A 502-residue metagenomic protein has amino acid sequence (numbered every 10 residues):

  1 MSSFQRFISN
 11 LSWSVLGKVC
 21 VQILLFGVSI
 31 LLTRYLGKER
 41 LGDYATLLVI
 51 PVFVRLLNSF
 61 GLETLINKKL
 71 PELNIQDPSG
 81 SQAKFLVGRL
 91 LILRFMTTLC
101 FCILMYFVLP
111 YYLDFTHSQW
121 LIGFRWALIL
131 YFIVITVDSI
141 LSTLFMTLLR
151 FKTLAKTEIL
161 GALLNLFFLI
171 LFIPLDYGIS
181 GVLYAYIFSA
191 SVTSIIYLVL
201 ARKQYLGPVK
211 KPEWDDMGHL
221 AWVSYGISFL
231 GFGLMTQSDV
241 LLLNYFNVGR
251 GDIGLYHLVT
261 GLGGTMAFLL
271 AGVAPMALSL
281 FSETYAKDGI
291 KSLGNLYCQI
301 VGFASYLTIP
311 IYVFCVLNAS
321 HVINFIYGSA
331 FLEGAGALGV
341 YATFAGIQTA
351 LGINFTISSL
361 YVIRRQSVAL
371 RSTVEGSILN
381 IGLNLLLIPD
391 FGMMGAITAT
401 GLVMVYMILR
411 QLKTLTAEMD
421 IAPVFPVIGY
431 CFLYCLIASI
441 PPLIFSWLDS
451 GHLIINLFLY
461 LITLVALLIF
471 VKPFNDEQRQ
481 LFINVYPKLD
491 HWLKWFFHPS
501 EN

Functional and structural regions predicted by a protein language model:
M1-L25, S81-G88, L121, K211-I227 (+2 more regions): N-terminal membrane topogenesis motif
M1-S3, F7, K152, I179-S180 (+5 more regions): Interhelical loop/hinge segments that connect adjacent transmembrane helices in multipass membrane
S3-N67, C102, Y106, Y131 (+5 more regions): Signature of the first transmembrane helix
N10-F26, G161, V182-T193, Y197 (+4 more regions): Transmembrane helical elements of multi-pass membrane transporters/channels
S29, S59-P78, M146-T147, V259 (+2 more regions): Helix-loop junctions and terminal segments of transmembrane helices in multi-pass membrane transport/translocation
K38-R40, L109-L128, R250, C315-Q348: Interfacial segments at transmembrane-helix termini and the short loops linking adjacent helices
I92-Q237: Hydrophobic transmembrane helix module of multi-pass membrane transport proteins
L443-N502: Membrane-proximal transmembrane or re-entrant/amphipathic helices at the cytosolic face
